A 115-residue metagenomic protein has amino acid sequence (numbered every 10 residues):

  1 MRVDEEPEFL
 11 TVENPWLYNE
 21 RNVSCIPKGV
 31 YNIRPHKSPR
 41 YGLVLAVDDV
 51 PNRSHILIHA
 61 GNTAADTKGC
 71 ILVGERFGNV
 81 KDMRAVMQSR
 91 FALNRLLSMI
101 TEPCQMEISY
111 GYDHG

Functional and structural regions predicted by a protein language model:
M1-C104, Y110-G115: Cell wall/extracellular polymer interaction/catalysis modules
